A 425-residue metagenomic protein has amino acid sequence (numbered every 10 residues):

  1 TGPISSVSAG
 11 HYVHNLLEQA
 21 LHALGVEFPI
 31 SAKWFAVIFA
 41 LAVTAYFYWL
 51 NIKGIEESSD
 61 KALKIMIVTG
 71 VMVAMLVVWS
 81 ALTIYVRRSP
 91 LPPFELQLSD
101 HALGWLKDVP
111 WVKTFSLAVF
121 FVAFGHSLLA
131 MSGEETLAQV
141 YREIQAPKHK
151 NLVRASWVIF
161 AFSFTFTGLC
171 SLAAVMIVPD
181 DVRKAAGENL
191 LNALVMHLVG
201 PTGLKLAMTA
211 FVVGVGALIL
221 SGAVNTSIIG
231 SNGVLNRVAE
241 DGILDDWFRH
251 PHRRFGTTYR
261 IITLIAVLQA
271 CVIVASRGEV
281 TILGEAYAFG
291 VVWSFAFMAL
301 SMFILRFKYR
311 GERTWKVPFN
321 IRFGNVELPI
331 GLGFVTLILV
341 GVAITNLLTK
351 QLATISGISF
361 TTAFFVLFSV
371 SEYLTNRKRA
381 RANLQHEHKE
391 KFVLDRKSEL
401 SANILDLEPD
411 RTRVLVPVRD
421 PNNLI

Functional and structural regions predicted by a protein language model:
T1-S31, A40, W49, A217-V234 (+1 more regions): Hydrophobic transmembrane alpha-helices that form the core helical bundles of multi-pass secondary transporters
K33-A40, E143-T167, A207, N236-V274 (+1 more regions): Loop-to-transmembrane helix boundary motifs in multi-pass membrane proteins
V43-M66, R142-E143, V272-E285, G341-T349: Membrane-water interface regions at transmembrane-helix termini and the short interhelical loops of multi-pass membrane
V43-Y46, L103-S156, M208, V212-A223: Hydrophobic, membrane-embedded alpha-helices of multi-pass small-molecule transporters
I67, V71-S132, I177-D181: Helix-loop-helix junctions that connect adjacent transmembrane segments in multi-pass membrane transporters
S80-F94, R154-L194: Extracellular/periplasmic helix-exit of transmembrane alpha-helices
W247-R260, F295-L347, Q385-K391: C-terminal membrane-solvent junction of multi-pass transporters and transport-like membrane proteins
E279-G284, V291, F323-K378: A generic transmembrane alpha-helix motif of multi-pass inner-membrane proteins
